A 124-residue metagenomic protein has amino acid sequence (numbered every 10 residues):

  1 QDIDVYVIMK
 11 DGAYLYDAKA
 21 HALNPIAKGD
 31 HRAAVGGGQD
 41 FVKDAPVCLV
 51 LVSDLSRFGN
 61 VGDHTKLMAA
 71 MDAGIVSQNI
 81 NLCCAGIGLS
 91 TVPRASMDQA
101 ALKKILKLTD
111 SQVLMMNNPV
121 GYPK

Functional and structural regions predicted by a protein language model:
Q1-A45: N-terminal amphipathic, basic helical "cap/leader" segment at the start of enzyme domains
D2, P46-C48, M115-N117: A residue-level signal for beta-strand positions that form part of recognition/binding surfaces within mature
V5, V47-L51, L55-F58, G62-L102: Small-aliphatic-rich amphipathic alpha-helix that forms the alpha element of a beta-alpha
I8-K10, V52, G121: Structured loops at beta-to-helix junctions and adjacent beta-edge loops in soluble globular domains
A13, H21, R57, Q99 (+1 more regions): Surface-exposed, flexible loop/turn segments at secondary-structure boundaries
D30-A33, D40-F41, A73-S77, M116-P119: Glycine-rich loops and low-complexity Gly/Arg-rich segments that provide flexible linkers or classic glycine-based
K107-K124: A glycine-rich helix N-cap at a beta->alpha junction
